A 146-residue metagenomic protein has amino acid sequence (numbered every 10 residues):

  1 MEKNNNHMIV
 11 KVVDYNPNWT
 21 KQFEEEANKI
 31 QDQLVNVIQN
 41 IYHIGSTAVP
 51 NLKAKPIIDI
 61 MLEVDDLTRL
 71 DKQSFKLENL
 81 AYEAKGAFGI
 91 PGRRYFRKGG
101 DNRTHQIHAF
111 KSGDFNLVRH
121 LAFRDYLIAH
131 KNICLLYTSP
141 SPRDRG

Functional and structural regions predicted by a protein language model:
M1-Y42: Helical scaffold of the NTase/Pol beta-like nucleotidyltransferase catalytic core
M8, P56-I60, R103-H105, F123: Short amphipathic alpha-helical segments
I30-D71: Active-site nucleotide-donor binding segment shared across nucleotidyl transfer reactions
Q73-E78: Short amphipathic alpha-helices in soluble, non-transmembrane regions that often serve as interface/regulatory elements
Y82-F115: Conserved catalytic core of two-metal-ion nucleotidyltransferases
A109, F115-S139: Catalytic cores of NTP-dependent nucleotidyl/adenyl transfer enzymes across multiple folds
T138-G146: Conserved small/polar residues in nucleotide/adenosyl-binding loops
